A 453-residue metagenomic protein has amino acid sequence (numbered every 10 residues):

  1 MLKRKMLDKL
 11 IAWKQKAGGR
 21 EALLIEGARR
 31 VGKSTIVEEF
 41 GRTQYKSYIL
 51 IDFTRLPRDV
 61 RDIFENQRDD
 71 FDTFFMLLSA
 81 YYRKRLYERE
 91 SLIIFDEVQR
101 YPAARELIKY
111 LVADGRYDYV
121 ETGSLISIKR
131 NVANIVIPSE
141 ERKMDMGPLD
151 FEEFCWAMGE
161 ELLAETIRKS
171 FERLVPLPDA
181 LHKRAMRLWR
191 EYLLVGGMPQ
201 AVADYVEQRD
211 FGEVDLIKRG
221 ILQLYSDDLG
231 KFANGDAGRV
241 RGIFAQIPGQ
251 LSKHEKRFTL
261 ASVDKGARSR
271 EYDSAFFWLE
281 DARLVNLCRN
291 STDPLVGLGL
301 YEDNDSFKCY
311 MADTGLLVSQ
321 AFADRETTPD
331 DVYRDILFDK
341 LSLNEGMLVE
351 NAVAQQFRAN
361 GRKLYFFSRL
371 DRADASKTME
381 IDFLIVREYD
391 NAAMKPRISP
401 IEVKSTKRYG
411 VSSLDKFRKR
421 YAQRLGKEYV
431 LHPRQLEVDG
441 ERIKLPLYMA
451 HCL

Functional and structural regions predicted by a protein language model:
M1-A17: Pre-Walker A adenine-sensing motif
K14-Q15, E21, R30, E39-K46 (+2 more regions): A cross-kingdom feature that marks ATP-driven nucleic-acid transaction machinery
I25: Hydrophobic anchor at the beta1->P-loop junction of P-loop NTPases
K33: Conserved lysine of the Walker
R55-R89: Short glycine-rich substrate-engagement loop in P-loop NTPases that contacts/grips substrate
I94, D118-S124, D145: Structural recognition of the conserved hydrophobic beta-strand(s) that form the central parallel beta-sheet of P-loop
Y110, S127-K143, C155-E160: Short regulatory helix/loop adjacent to the ATP-binding pocket of P-loop NTPases
E161-V349, Q355, K363: Interdomain hinge/linker elements that couple catalytic modules in large macromolecular machines
